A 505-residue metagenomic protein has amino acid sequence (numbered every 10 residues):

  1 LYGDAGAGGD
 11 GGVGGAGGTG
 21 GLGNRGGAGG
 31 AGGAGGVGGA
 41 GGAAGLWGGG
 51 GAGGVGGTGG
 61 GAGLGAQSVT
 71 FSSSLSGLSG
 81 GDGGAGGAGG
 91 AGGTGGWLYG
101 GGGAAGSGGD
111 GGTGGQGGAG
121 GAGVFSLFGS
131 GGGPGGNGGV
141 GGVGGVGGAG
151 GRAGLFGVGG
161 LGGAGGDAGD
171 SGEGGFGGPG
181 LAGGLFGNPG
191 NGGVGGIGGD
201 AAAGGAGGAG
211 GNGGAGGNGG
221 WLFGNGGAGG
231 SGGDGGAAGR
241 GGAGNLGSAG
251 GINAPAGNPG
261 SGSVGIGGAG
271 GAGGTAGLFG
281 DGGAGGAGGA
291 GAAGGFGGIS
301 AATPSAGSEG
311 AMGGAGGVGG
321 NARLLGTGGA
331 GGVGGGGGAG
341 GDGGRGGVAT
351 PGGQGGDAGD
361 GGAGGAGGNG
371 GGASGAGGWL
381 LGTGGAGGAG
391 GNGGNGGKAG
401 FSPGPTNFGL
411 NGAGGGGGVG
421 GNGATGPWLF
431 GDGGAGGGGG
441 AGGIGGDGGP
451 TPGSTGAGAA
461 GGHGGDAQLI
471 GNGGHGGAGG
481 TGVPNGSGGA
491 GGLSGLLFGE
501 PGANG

Functional and structural regions predicted by a protein language model:
L1-G505: Long, compositionally biased tandem-repeat segments
